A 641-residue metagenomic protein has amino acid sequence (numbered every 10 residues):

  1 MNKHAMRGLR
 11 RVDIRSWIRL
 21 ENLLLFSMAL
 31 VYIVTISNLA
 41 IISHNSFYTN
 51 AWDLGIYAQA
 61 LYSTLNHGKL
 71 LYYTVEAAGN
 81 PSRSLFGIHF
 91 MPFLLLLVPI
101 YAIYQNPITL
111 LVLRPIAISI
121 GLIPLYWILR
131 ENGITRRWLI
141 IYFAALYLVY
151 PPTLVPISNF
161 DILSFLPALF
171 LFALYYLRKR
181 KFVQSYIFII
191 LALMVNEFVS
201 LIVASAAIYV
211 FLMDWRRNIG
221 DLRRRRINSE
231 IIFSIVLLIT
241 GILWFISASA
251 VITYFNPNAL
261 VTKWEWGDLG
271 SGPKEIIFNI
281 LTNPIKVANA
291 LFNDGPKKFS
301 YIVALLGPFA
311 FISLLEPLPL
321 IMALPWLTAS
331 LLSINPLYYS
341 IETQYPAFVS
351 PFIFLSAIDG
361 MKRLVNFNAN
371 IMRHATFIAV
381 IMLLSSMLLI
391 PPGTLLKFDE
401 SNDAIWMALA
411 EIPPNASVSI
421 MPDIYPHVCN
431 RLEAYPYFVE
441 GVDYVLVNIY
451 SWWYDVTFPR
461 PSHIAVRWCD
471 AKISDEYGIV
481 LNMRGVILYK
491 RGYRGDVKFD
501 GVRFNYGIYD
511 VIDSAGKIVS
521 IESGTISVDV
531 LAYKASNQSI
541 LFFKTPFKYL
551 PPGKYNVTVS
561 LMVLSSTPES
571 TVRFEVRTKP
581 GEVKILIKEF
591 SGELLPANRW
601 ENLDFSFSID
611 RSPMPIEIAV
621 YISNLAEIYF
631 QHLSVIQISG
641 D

Functional and structural regions predicted by a protein language model:
M1-N38, R130, R226-L237: Start-transfer (signal-anchor) and selected internal transmembrane alpha helices of multi-pass inner/ER membrane
F26-L30, R137, I235-I242, L364-L388: Signature aromatic-anchored transmembrane alpha helix within multi-pass, membrane-resident enzymes that catalyze glycan
T35-L39, D53, S63, L70 (+3 more regions): Membrane-lumen/periplasm interface segments of specific transmembrane helices in polyprenyl phosphate-linked
I56-L85, P92: Extracytosolic helix-loop segments that constitute the early lumenal/periplasmic catalytic or substrate-binding loops
I108-I134: Transmembrane-helix motifs of polytopic, lipid-linked glycan transferases
L122, L320-N368: Hydrophobic/aromatic-rich transmembrane helices and adjacent perimembrane loops
P124-W127, V149, P156, L163-I189: Specific aromatic-rich, kink-prone transmembrane helix
F143, L171-Y176, F182-F211, I239: Membrane-interface alpha helices of multi-pass inner-membrane proteins
